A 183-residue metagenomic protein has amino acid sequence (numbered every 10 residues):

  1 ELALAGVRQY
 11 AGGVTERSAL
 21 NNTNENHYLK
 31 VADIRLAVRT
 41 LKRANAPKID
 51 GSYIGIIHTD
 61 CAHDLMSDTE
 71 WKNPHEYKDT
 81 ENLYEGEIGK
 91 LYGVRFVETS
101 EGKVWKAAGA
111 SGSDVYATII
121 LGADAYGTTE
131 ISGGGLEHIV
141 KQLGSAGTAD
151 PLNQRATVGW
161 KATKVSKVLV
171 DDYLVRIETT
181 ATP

Functional and structural regions predicted by a protein language model:
E1-E16, N45-C61, F96, D150-A162: Long, contiguous amphipathic alpha-helices that act as assembly "spine/axial" helices in icosahedral shell and virion
E1-R43: Alpha-helical scaffold segments that mediate packing/assembly in large oligomeric complexes
N22-R35, R39-T40, M66-P183: Sequence/fold signature of self-assembling virion shell proteins
